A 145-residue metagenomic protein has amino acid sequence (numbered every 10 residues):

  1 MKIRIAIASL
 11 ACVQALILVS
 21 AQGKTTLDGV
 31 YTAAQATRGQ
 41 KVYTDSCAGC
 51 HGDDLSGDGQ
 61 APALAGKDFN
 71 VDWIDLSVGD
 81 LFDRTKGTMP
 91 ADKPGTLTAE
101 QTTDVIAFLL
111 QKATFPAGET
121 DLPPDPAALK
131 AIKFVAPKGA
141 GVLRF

Functional and structural regions predicted by a protein language model:
M1-R4: Positively charged n-region of N-terminal signal peptides that target proteins for export
A6-I17: Bacterial N-terminal signal peptides
Q22-V42, K93: Electrostatic cytochrome c docking/interface patches
G23-L27, Q60, A65, G118 (+1 more regions): Glycine-rich, flexible loop/turn motifs
G29-A36, L55-P90: Gly/Gly-Pro-rich "capping" loops immediately C-terminal to redox-active cysteine motifs in periplasmic/lumenal
G39, Y43-D54, V105, L109: The canonical Cys-X-X-Cys-His
D45-S46, Q60-A65, Q101, L110: Non-catalytic cap/lid and distal C-terminal segments of serine-dependent acyl enzymes
P94-F145: Flexible coil segments in periplasmic/lumen-exposed cytochrome c-class electron-transfer proteins
